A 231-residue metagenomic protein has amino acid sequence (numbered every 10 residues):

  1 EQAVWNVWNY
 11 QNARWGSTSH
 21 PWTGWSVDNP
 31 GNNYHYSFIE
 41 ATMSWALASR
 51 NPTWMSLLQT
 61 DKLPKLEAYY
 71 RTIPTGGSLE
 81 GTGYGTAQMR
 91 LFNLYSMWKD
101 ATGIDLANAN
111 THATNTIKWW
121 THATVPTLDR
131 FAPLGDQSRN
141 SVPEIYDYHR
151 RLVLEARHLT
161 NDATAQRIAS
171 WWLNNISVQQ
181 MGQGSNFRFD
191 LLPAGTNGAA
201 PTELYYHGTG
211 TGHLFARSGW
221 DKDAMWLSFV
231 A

Functional and structural regions predicted by a protein language model:
E1-T82, R188-T202: Active-site lining segments of carbohydrate-active enzymes
L79-A231: Extended polysaccharide-engagement surfaces of secreted carbohydrate-active enzymes
